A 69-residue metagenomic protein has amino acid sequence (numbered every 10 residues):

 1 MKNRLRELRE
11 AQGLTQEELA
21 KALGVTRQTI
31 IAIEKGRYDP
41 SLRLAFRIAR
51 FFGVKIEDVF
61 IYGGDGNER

Functional and structural regions predicted by a protein language model:
R4-A22: Short basic helix-loop element that most often maps to the first helix and adjoining turn of HTH DNA-binding modules
E17, Q28, E57: Key DNA-contact positions within bacterial/archaeal DNA-binding proteins
V25-Y38: Recognition helix of helix-turn-helix/homeodomain-like DNA-binding domains that insert into the DNA major groove
K35, V54, G64: Short, conserved catalytic or interaction motifs in soluble domains
R43-D58: DNA major-groove recognition helix of helix-turn-helix/homeodomain DNA-binding modules
R50, F60-R69: Short, charged recognition helix plus adjacent turn of helix-turn-helix-like nucleic-acid-binding domains
